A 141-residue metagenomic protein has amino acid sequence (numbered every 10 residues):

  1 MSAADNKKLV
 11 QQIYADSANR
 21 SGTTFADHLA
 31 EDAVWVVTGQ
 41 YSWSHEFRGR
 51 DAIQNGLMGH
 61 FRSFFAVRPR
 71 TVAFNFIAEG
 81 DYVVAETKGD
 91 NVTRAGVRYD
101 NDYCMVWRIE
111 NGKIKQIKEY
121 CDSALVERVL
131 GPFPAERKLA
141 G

Functional and structural regions predicted by a protein language model:
M1-D5, M58-G141: A beta-strand edge to alpha-helix "cap/lid" segment located at domain peripheries
M1-E31, F133-G141: Short, low-complexity N-terminal intrinsically disordered segments enriched in polar/charged residues
N6-L9, S21, G49, I53 (+2 more regions): Alpha-helical structural motif
V10, T24-L29, A33, G49 (+4 more regions): Hydrophobic pocket/interface hotspot
A15, W43, Q116: Short, flexible active-site loop motifs that bind/organize anionic cofactors or intermediates
D27-E79: A solvent-exposed, acidic/Ser-Thr-rich amphipathic alpha-helical stretch
